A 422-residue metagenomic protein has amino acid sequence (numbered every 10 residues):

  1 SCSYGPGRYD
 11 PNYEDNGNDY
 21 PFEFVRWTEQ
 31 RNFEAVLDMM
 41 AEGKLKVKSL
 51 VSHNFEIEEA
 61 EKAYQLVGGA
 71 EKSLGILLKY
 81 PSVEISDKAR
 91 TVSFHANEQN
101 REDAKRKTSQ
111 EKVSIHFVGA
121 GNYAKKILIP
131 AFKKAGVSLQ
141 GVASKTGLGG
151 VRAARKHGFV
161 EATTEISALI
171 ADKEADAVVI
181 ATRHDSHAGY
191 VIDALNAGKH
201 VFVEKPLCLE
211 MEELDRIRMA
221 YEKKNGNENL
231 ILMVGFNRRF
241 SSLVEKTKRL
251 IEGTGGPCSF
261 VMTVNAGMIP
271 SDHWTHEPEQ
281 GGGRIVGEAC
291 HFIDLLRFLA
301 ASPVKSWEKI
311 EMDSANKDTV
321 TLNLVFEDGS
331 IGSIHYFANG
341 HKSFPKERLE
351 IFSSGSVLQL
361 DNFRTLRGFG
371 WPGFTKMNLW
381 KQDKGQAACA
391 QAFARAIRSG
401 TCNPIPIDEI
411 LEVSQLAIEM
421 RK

Functional and structural regions predicted by a protein language model:
S1, G5-F24, M40, N229-L230 (+1 more regions): Predominantly a Rossmann-like dinucleotide-binding segment in NAD(P)-dependent oxidoreductases
S1-A35, E84-K107, I127: Glycine-rich phosphate-binding loop and adjacent beta-alpha segment of Rossmann(oid) nucleotide-cofactor-binding
D15-E29, L37-E61, S138-G141, M377-N378 (+1 more regions): Glycine- and charged-residue-rich phosphate/anionic-cofactor binding loop of Rossmann-like
S52, I57-E61, S271-K346, D408-L411: Rossmann-like dinucleotide-binding domain that binds NAD(P)(H)
Q65-L74, L78-K79, S86, R90-K105 (+3 more regions): C-terminal helix-rich "cap/oligomerization" subdomain common to oxidoreductases
A89-H157, A394: N-terminal Rossmann-like dinucleotide-binding module
K107-V113, E311-N316, E327-Q391, T401 (+1 more regions): NAD(P)-dinucleotide binding in Rossmann-like oxidoreductases
G189-F236: Beta-strand-loop-alpha-helix segment that lines the small-molecule cofactor/substrate pocket of alpha/beta enzymes
